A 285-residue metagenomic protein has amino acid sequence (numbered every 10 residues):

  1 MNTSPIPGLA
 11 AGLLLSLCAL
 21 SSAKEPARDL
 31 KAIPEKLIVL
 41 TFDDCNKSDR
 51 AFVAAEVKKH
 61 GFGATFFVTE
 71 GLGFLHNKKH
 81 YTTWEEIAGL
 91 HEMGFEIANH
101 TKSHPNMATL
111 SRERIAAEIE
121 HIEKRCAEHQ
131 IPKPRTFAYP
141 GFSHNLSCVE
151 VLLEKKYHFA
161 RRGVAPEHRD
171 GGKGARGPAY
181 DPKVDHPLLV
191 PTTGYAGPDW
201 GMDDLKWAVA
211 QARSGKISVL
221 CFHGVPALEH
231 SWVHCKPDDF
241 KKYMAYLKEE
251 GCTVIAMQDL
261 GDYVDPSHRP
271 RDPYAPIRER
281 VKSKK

Functional and structural regions predicted by a protein language model:
M1-S4: N-terminal secretory signal peptides that target proteins for export/translocation
G8-C18: Bacterial N-terminal signal peptides
S21-A23: Boundary at the C-terminal end of the N-terminal hydrophobic targeting segment
E25-E96, E118-H144, Y246, T253 (+1 more regions): Active-site beta->alpha N-cap acidic-glycine motif
D49-F52, N106-K206, D239: Catalytic domains of cell-wall/extracellular-matrix polysaccharide-remodeling enzymes, centered on de-N-acetylation
G73-L75, P105-L110, L228-H230: A short acidic, helix-capping loop that chelates divalent metal ions and anchors anionic groups
I97-H104: Histidine-centered catalytic micro-motifs
P191-M257: Catalytic grooves of carbohydrate-active enzymes
